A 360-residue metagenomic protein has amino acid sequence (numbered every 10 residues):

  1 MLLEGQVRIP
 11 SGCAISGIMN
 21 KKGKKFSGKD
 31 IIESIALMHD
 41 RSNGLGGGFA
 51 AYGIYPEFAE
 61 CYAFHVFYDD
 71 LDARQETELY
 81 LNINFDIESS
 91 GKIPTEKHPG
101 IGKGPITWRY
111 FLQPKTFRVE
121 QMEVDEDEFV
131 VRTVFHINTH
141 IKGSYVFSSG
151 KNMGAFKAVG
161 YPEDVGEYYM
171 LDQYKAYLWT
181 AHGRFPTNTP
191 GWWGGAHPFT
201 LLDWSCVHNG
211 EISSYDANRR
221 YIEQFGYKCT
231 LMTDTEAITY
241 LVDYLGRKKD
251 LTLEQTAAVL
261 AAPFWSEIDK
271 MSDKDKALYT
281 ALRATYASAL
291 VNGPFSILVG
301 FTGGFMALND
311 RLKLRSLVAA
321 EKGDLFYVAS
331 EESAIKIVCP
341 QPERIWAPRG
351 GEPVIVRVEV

Functional and structural regions predicted by a protein language model:
M1-V360: Conserved short alpha-helical segments that host acidic/polar catalytic motifs at enzyme active sites
